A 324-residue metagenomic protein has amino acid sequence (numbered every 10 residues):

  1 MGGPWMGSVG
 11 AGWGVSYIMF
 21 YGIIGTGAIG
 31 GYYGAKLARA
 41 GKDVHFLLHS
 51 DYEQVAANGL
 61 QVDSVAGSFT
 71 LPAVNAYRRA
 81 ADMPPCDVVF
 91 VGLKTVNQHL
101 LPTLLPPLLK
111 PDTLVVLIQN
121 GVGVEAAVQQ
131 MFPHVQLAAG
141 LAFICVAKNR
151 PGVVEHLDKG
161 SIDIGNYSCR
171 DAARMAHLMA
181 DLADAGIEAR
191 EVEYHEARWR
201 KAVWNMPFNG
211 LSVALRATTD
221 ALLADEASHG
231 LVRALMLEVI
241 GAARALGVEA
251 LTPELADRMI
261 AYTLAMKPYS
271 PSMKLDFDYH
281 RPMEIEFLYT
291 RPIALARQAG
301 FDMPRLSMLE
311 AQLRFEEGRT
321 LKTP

Functional and structural regions predicted by a protein language model:
G14-L71: NAD(P)+-binding Rossmann beta1-loop-alpha1 motif at the extreme N-terminus of oxidoreductases
S16, A183, R233-P324: NAD(P)-dependent Rossmann-like dehydrogenase/reductase catalytic/cofactor-binding core
A35, R39, T103-P107, Q130 (+2 more regions): Short, well-ordered alpha-helices that flank and scaffold nucleotide-derived cofactor binding pockets
S50-Q54, V96-N97, V122-G123, A197: Short alpha-helical
S68-V153: Rossmann-like NAD(P)(H) cofactor-binding subdomain of soluble oxidoreductases
P107-L108, Q130-Q136, P151-P207, V213-L251: Internal alpha-helical scaffold of NAD(P)-dependent oxidoreductase catalytic cores
